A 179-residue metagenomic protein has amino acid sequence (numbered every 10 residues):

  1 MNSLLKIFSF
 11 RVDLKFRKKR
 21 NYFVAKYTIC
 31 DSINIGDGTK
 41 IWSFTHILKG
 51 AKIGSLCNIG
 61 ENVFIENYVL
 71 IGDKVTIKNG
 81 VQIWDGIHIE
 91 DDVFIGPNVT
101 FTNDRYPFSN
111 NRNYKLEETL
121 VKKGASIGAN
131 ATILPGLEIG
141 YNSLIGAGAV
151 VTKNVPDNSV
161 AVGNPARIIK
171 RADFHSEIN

Functional and structural regions predicted by a protein language model:
S3-K15, K19-R20, K26, C30-N34 (+4 more regions): Flexible, glycine/small-residue-enriched loop-and-beta-strand segment within the central core of proteins
K26, A149-V150: General secondary-structure propensity
Y141-L144, V150-T152: Internal alpha/beta core interface subdomains
I145, G163: Conserved G/P- and acidic residue-centered "switch" motifs that form tight phosphate/ATP-binding loops in soluble
K153-N154, P165: Conserved functional loop/turn residues at catalytic and ligand-binding sites
N158-V160: Extracellular disulfide-bonded cysteine-rich modules/repeats
